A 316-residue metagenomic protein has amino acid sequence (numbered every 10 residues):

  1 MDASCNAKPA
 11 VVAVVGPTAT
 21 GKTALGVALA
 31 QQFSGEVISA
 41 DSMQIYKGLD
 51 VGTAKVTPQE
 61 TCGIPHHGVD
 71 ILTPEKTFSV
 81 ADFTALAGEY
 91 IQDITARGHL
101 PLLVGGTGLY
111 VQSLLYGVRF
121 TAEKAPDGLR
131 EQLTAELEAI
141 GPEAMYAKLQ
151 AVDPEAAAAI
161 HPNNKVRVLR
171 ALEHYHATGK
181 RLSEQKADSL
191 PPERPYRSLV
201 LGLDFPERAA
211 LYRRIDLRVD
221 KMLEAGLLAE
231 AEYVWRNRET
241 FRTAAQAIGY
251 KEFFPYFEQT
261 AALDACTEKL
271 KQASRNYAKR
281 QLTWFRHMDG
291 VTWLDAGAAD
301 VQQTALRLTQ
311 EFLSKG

Functional and structural regions predicted by a protein language model:
M1-G316: Phosphate/pyrophosphate-binding catalytic cores of soluble transferases and nucleic-acid-acting enzymes
